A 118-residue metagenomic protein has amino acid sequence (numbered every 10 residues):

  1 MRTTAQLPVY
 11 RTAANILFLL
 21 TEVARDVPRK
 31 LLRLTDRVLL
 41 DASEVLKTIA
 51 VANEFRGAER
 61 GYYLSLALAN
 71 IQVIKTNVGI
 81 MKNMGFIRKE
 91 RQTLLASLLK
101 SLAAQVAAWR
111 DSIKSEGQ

Functional and structural regions predicted by a protein language model:
M1-Q118: Amphipathic alpha-helical assembly/interaction segments
